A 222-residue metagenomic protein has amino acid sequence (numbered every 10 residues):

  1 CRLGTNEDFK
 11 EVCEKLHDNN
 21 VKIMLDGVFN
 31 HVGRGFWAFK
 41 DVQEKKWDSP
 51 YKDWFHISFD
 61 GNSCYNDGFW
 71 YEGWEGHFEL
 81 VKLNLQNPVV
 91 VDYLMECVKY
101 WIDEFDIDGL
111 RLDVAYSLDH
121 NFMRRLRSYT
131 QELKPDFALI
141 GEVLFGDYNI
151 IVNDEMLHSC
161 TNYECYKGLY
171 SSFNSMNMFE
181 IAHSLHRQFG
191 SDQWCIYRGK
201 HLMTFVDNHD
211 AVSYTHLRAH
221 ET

Functional and structural regions predicted by a protein language model:
C1-E104, L126-E132, N149-I150: Substrate-binding/active-site clefts of carbohydrate-active enzymes
E7-E11, Y93, S117-R125, A138 (+1 more regions): Generic recognition of stable, solvent-exposed alpha-helical segments in well-folded globular domains
N19-V21, D106-D108, P135-F137, K200: Short, well-ordered coil/turn segments that N-cap beta-strands
M24-L25, R111, I140, F205: Generic enzyme active-site microenvironment
G27-F36, D113-D119, E142-D147: Short, solvent-exposed turn/loop segments enriched in Gly/Ser/Thr/Pro and often Arg
V28, A219-T222: Hydrophobic heptad-repeat coiled-coil signature
D41, R127-R218: Conserved alpha/beta catalytic core and glycan-binding cleft of carbohydrate-active enzymes
F105-D106, F205: Short loop/turn motifs at secondary-structure junctions
